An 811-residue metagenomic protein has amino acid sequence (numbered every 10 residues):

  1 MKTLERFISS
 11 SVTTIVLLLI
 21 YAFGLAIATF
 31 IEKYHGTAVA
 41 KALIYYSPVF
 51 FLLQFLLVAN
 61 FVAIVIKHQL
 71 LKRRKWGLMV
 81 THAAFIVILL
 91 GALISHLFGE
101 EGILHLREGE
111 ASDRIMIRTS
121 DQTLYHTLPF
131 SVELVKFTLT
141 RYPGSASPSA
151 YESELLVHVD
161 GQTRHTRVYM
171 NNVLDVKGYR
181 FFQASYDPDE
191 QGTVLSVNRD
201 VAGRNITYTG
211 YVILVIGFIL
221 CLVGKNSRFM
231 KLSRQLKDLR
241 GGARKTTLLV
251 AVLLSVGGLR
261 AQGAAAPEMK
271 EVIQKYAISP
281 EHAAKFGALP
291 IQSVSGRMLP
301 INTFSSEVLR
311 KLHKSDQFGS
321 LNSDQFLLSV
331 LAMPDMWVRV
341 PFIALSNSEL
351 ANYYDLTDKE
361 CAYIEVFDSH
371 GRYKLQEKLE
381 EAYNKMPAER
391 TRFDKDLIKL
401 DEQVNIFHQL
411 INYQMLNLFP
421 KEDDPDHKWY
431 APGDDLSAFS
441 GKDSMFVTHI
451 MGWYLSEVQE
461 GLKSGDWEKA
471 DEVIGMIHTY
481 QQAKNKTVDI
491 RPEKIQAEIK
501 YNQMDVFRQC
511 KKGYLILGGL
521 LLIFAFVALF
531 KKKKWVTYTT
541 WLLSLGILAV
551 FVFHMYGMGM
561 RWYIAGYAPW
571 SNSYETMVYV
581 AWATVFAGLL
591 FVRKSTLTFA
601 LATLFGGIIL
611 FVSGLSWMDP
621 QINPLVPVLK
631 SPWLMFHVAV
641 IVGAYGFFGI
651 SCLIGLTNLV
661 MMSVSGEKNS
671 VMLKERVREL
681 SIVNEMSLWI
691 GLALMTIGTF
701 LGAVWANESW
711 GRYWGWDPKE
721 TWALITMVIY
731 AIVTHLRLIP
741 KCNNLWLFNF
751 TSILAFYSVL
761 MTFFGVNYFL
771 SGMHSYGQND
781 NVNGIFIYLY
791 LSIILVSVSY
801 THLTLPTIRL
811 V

Functional and structural regions predicted by a protein language model:
M1-L803, R809: Solvent-exposed, non-transmembrane regions of integral membrane proteins
